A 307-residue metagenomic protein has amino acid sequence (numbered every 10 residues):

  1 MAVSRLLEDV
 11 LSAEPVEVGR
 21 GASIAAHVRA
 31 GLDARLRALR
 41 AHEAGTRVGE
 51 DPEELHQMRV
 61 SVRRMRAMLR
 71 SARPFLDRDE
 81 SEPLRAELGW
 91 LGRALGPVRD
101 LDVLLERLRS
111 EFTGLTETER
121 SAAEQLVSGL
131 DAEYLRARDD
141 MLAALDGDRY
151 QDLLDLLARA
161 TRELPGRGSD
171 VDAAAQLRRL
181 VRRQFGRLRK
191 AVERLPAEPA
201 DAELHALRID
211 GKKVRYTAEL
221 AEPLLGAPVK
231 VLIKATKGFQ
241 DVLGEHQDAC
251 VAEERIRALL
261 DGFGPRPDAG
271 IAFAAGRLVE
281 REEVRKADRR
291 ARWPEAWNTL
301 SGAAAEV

Functional and structural regions predicted by a protein language model:
M1-V307: Function-determining surface determinants
